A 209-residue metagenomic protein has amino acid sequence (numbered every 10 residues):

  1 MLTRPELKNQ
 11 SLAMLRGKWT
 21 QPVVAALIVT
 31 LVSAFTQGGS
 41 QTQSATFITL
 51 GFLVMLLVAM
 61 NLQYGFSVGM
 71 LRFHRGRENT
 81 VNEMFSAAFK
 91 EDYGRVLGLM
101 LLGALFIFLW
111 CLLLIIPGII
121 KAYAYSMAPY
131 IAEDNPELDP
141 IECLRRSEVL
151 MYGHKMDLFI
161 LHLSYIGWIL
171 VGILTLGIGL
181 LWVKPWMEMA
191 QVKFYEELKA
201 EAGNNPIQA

Functional and structural regions predicted by a protein language model:
M1-A209: Hydrophobic alpha-helical membrane segments
